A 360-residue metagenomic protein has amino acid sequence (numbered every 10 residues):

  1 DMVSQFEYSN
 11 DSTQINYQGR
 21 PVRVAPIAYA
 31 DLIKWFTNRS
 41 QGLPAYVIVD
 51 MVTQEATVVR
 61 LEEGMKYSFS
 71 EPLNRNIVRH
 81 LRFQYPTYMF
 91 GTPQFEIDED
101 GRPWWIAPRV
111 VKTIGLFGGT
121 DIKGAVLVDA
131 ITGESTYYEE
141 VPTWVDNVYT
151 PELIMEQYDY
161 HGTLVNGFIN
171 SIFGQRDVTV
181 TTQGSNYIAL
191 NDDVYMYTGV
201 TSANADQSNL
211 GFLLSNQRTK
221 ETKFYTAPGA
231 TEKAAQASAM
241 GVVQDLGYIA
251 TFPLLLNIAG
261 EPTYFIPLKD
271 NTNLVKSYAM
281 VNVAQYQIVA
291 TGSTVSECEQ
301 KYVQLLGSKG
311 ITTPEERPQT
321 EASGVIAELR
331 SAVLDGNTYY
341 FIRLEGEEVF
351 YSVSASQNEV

Functional and structural regions predicted by a protein language model:
D1-V360: Soluble extracytoplasmic regions of secretory-pathway and membrane proteins
